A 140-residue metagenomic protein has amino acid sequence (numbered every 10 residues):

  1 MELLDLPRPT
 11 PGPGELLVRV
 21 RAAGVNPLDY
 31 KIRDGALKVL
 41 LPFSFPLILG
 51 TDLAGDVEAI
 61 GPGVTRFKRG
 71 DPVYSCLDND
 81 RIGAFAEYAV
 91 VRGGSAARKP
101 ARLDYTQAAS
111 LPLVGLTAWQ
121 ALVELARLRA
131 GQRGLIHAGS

Functional and structural regions predicted by a protein language model:
M1-P7: Short glycine/threonine/proline-enriched tight-turn/helix- or strand-capping micro-motif at secondary-structure
E2, I32, L41-S44, L53 (+4 more regions): Hydrophobic alpha-helical segments typical of transmembrane helices and their membrane-interface/capping positions
P7-V25, L37-D80: Glycine-rich beta-strand-centered segment in the early N-terminal region that forms part of a ligand/cofactor-binding
L28-D34: Cytochrome P450 core scaffold surrounding the K-helix E-X-X-R motif and the conserved "meander" helix-loop region
Y30, P62, A101: Short, conserved catalytic or interaction motifs in soluble domains
R33, E58-A59, V90-V91: Short beta-strand-to-turn element immediately C-terminal to the catalytic PLP-Schiff-base lysine in fold type I
R66, S75-G139: NAD(P)H dinucleotide-binding glycine-rich loop of Rossmann-like/cofactor-binding domains, especially the beta1-alpha1
